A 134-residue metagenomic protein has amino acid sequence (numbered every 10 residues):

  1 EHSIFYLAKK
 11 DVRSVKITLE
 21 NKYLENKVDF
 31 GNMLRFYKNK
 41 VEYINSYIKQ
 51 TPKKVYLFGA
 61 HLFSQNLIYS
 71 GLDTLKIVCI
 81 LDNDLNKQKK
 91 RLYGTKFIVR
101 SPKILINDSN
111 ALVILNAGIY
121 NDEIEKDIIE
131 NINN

Functional and structural regions predicted by a protein language model:
S3-N134: Hydrophobic, well-ordered beta-alpha structural blocks that scaffold small-molecule cofactor pockets
